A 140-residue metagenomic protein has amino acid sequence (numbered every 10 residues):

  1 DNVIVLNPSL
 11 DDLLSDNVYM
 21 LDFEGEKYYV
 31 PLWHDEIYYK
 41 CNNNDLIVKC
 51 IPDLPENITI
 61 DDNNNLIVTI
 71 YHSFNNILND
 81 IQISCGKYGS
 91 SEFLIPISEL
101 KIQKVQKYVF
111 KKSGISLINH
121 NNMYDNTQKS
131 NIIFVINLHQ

Functional and structural regions predicted by a protein language model:
D1-L14: Post-J-domain flank of DnaJ/Hsp40 co-chaperones
D12-Q140: Intrinsically disordered, low-complexity linker/assembly segments
